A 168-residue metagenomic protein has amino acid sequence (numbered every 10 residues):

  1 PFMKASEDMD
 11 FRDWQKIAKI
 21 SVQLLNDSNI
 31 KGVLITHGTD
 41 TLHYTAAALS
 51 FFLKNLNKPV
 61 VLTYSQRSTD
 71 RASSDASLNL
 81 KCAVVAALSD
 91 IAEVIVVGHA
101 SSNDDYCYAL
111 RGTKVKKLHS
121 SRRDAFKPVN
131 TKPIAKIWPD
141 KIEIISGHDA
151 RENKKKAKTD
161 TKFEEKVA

Functional and structural regions predicted by a protein language model:
P1-L24: ATP/NTP phosphate-donor binding region
N26-D27, T36: Short HxH-centered metal-ligating active-site micro-motif
K31-G32: Structural motif
I35-H37, V61-Y64, I95-A100: Short beta-strand segments
I35-K58: Short Gly/Thr/Asp-enriched flexible loops that form oxyanion-binding sites at enzyme active sites
L56, V60-D70: Conserved catalytic cysteine-centered active-site region of acyl-thioester-dependent Claisen-condensing enzymes
T69-V115: Short, glycine-/small-residue-rich phosphate/pyrophosphate-handling segment
Y108-A168: Accessory alpha-helical/coil subdomains and C-terminal extensions that flank or cap enzyme catalytic cores
